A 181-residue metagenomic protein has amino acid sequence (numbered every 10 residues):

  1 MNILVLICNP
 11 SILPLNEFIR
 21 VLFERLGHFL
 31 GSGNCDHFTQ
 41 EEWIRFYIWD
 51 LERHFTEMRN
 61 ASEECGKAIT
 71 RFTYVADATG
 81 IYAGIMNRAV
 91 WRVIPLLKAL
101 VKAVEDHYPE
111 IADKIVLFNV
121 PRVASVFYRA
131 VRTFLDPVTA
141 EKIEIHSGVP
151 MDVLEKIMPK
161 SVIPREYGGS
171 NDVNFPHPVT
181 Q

Functional and structural regions predicted by a protein language model:
M1-Q181: Basic, amphipathic alpha-helical/coil surface patches used to engage anionic, phosphate-bearing ligands and membranes
